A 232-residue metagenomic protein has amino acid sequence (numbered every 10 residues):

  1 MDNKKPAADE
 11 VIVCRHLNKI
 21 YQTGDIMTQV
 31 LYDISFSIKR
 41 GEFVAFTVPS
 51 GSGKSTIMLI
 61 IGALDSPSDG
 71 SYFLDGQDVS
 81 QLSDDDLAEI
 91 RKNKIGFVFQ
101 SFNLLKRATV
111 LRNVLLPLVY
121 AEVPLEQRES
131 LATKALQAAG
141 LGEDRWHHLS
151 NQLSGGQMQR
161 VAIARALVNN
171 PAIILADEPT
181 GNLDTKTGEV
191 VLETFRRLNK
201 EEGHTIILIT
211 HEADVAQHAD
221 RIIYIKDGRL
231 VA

Functional and structural regions predicted by a protein language model:
T47-P49: The feature captures the beta-strand-to-loop junction immediately N-terminal to the Walker
G70-D78: Conserved ABC transporter NBD signature motif
Q77-D78, E126-D144: Conserved ABC ATPase "signature" region
A108-L116: Short coil-to-helix segment of the ABC ATPase nucleotide-binding domain corresponding to the Q-loop/switch region
L149-L153, Q157-Q159: Conserved ABC ATPase signature
N170: Conserved catalytic motifs of ABC-family nucleotide-binding domains
I174-D177: Catalytic Walker B motif of ABC-type/P-loop ATPase nucleotide-binding domains
